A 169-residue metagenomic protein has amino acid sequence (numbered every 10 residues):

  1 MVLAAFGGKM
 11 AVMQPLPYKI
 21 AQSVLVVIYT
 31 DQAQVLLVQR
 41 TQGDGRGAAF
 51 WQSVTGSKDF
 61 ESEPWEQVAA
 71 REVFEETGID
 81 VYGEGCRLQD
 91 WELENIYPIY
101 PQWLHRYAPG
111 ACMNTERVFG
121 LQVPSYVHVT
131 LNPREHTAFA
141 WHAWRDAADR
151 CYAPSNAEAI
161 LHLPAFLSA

Functional and structural regions predicted by a protein language model:
V2-V12: Short, Lys/Arg-enriched N-terminal segments with co-localized hydrophobic residues within the first ~10-30 amino acids
A11-V54: N-terminal strand-loop-strand
Q22, A49, T115-R117, E135: Residues that flank catalytic or metal-binding motifs in active/ligand-binding sites
S53-E92: The catalytic Nudix box helix
I79-V127: Active-site segment of metal-dependent pyrophosphate-handling enzymes, primarily the Nudix hydrolase catalytic core
R117-V123, H128-I160: NUDIX/MutT-family hydrolases
H162-A169: C-terminal alpha-helix
